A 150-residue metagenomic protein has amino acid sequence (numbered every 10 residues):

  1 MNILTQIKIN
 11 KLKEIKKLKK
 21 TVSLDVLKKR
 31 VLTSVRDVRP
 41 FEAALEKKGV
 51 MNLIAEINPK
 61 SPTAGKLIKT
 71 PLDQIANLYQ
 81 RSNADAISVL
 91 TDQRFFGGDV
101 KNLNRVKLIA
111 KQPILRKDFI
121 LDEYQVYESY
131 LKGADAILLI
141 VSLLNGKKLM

Functional and structural regions predicted by a protein language model:
M1-I114, L121: Conserved N-terminal beta1-alpha1 strand-loop-helix module at the mouth
I109-M150: Conserved anion-binding
